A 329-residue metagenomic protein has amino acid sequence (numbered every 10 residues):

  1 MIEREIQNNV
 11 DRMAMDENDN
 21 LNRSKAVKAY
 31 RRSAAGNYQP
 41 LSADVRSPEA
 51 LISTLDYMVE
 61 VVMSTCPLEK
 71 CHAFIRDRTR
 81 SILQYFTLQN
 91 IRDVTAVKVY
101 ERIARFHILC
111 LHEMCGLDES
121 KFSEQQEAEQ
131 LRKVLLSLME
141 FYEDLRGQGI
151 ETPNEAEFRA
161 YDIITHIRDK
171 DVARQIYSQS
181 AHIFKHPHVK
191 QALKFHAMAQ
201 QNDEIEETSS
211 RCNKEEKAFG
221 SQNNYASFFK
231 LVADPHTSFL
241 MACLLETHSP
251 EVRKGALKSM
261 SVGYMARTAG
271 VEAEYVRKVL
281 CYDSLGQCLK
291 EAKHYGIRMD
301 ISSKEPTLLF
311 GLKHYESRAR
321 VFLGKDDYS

Functional and structural regions predicted by a protein language model:
M1-V94, I103, L109-E113: N-terminal alpha-helical interaction modules that lie
E3, Q7-R12, N18, S24-V27 (+15 more regions): Intrinsically disordered, low-complexity regions
V59-C66, L117-F122, F239: Boundary/linker elements of alpha-helical solenoid repeat scaffolds
K70-R159: Aromatic-lined, polymer-binding surfaces characteristic of secreted/periplasmic polysaccharide-degrading enzymes
E124-E291, I297-I301: Alpha-helical scaffold segments of alpha-solenoid architecture
M299-F310: A generic structural motif
L309-S329: Acidic, serine/threonine-rich low-complexity intrinsically disordered linkers/hinges in large eukaryotic
